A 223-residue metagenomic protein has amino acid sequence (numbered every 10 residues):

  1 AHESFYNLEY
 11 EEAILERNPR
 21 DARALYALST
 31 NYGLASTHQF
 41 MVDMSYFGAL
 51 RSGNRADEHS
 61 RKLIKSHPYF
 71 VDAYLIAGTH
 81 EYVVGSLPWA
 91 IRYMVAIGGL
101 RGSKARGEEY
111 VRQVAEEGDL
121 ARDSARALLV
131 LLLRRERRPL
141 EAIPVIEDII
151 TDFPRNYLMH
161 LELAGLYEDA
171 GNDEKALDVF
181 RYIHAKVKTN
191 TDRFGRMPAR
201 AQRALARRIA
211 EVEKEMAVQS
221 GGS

Functional and structural regions predicted by a protein language model:
A1-A22, Y26-Y69, I76-E117, S124-L131 (+2 more regions): Short coil/linker segments at helix-helix boundaries
N18, S45, K65-H67, R137-E141 (+1 more regions): Structural helix-adjacent loops and short alpha-helical linkers that scaffold large soluble proteins
T37, V130-V145: Short, electropositive alpha-helical surface patch
L50, D57, R101, E108 (+4 more regions): Conserved positions within tetratricopeptide repeat
E116-R122, Y182, K186-S223: Terminal, low-structured helical/coil segments at or just beyond the last alpha-helical repeat
R126-R135, G165-E168, L205: Alpha-solenoid helical repeat scaffolds
A142-I143, I150-F153, Y157-L158, G165-L177 (+2 more regions): Alpha-helical protein-protein interaction modules
